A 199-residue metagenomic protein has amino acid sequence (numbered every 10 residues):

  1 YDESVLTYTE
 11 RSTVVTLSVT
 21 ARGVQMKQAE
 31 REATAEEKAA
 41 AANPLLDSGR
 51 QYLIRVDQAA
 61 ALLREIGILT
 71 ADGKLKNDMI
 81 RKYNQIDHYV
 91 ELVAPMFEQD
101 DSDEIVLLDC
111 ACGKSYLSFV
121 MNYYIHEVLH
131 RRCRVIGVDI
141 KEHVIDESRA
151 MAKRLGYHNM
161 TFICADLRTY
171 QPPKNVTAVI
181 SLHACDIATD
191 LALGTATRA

Functional and structural regions predicted by a protein language model:
T9-I105: Conserved Class I S-adenosyl-L-methionine-dependent methyltransferase catalytic core
D103-G113: Conserved class I S-adenosyl-L-methionine
K114-H130: Conserved SAM-binding loop of SAM-dependent methyltransferases across substrates and taxa, primarily the Class I
C133-D139: Conserved SAM-binding motif I beta-strand of class I
H143-V176: S-adenosyl-L-methionine
V176-L182: Short SAM/SAH-binding signature in class I
D186-R198: A short, conserved alpha-helix within the catalytic core of class I
